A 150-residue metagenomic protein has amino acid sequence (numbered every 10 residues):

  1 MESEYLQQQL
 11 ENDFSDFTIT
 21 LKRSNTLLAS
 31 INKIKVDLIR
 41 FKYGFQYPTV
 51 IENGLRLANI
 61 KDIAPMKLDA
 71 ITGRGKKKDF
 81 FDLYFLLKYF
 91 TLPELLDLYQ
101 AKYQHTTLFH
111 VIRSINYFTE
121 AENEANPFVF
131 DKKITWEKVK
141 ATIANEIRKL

Functional and structural regions predicted by a protein language model:
M1-L150: Compositionally biased terminal segments of proteins
